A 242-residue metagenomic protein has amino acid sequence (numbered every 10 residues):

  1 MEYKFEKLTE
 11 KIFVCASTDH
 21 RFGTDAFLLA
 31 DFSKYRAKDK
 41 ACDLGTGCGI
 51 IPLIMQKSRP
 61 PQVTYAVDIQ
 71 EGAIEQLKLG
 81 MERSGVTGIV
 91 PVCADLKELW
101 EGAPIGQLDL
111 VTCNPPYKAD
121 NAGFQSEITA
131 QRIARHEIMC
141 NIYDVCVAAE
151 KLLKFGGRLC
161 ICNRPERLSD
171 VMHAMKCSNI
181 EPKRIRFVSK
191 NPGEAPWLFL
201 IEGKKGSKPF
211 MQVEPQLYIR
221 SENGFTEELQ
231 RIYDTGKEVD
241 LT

Functional and structural regions predicted by a protein language model:
K4-K40, T46-C48, L53-S58, E202: SAM-dependent Rossmann-like transferase core, predominantly class I methyltransferases with a strong bias toward
F13, V63, G88-V90, E181-R184: Conserved beta-strand segments of alpha/beta enzyme cores
C15-S17, A94, I185-V188: Conserved beta-strand termini and adjacent loop/short-helix elements that scaffold enzyme active sites in alpha/beta
F22, M139-P196: Conserved Class I SAM-dependent methyltransferase catalytic core
D31-F124, V147: Conserved SAM/SAH cofactor-binding pocket of Class I
P115-D144: Mobile active-site "lid"/loop adjacent to the S-adenosyl-L-methionine
A195-T242: SAM/dcSAM-binding transferase cores
